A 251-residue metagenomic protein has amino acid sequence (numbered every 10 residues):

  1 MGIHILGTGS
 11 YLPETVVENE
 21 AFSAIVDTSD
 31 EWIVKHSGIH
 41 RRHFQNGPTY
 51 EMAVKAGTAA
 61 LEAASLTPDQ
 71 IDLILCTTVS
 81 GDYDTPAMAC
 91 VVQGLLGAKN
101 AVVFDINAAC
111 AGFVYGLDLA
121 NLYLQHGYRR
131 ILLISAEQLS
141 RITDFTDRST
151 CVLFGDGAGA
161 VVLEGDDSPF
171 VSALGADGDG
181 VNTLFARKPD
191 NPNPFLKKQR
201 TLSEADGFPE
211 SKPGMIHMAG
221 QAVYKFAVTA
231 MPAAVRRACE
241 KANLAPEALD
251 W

Functional and structural regions predicted by a protein language model:
M1-N46, D147-K225, T229, A233: Condensing-enzyme catalytic core mediating Claisen C-C bond formation in acyl metabolism
Y11, T77-Y83, A108-F113, S135-R141 (+1 more regions): Acidic, glycine-rich active-site loops and adjacent beta-strand->loop/helix elements that engage anionic groups
A24-W32, Y83-G97, L133-L139, R200-F208: Acidic-glycine-rich active-site phosphate/pyrophosphate-binding loop
E31, T67-L73, N100-V102, R130 (+1 more regions): Short acidic capping loops at alpha-helix termini that bridge into adjacent secondary structure
W32-E51, V79-R130: Conserved catalytic cysteine-centered active-site region of acyl-thioester-dependent Claisen-condensing enzymes
A56-D72, A234-A248: Phosphate/pyrophosphate-binding loops at sites that engage ATP/ADP/AMP, CoA/4′-phosphopantetheine, polyphosphate
Q125, R129-A158: Flexible, glycine-rich active-site loops centered on histidine and acidic residues that chelate a metal or position
